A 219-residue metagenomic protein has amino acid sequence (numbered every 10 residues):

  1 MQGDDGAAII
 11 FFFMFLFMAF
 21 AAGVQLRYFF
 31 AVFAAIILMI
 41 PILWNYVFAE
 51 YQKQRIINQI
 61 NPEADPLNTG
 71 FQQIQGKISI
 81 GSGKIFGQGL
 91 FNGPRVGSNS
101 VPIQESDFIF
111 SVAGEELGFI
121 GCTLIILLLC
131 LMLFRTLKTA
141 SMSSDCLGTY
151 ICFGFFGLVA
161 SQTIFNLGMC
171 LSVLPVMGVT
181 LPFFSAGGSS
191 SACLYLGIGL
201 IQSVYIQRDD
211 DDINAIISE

Functional and structural regions predicted by a protein language model:
M1, D5-N45: Hydrophobic alpha-helical segments of polytopic membrane proteins
I9, M14-Y28, P94-G121, V179-Y195: Interfacial segments of multi-pass membrane proteins
I9-F17, F33-M39, I120-L131, F153 (+4 more regions): Lipid-exposed faces of alpha-helical membrane segments in multi-pass integral membrane proteins
L16-Q25, L131-A140, I201-R208: Structural signal for the C-terminal ends of transmembrane alpha-helices and the immediately following loop
Y28-L124, S144-G148: Hydrophobic, glycine- and aromatic-enriched re-entrant/interface helices and adjoining loop segments
T123-I126, R135-G148, D212-E219: Membrane-proximal intracellular helices of multi-pass ion channels
K138-G178, F184: Loop-to-helix entry and N-terminal half of a specific, functionally important transmembrane alpha helix in multi-pass
N166-E219: A juxtamembrane structural motif centered on a specific transmembrane helix
